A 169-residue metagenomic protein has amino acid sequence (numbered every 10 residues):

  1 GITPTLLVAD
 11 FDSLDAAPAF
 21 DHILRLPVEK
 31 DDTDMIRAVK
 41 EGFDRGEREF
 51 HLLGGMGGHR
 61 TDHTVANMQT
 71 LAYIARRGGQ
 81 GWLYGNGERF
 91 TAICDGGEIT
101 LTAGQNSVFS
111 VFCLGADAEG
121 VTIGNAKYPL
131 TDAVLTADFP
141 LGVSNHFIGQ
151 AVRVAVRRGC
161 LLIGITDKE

Functional and structural regions predicted by a protein language model:
G1-R77: Acidic/Gly/His-enriched mid-domain segments of enzyme catalytic cores or analogous surface patches that mediate
I2-P4, G46-R48, R77-Q80, N106 (+2 more regions): Short coil/turn connectors at secondary-structure junctions
L6-L7, L14, L24-L26, L52-L53 (+8 more regions): Generic detector of leucine side chains in alpha-helical contexts
D15, D34-A38, L53, G78-G81 (+3 more regions): Short, surface-exposed, polar/charged, turn-prone segments marking secondary-structure boundaries
H22-V28, G78-W82, N106-S110, A118: A glycine-rich helix N-cap at a beta->alpha junction
M56-G58, G87-F90: Acidic, glycine-rich active-site loops and adjacent beta-strand->loop/helix elements that engage anionic groups
Y73-R89: Short, acidic/small-residue loops that bind anionic groups at enzyme active sites
E88, I93-E169: Long, charged alpha-helical interface segments
